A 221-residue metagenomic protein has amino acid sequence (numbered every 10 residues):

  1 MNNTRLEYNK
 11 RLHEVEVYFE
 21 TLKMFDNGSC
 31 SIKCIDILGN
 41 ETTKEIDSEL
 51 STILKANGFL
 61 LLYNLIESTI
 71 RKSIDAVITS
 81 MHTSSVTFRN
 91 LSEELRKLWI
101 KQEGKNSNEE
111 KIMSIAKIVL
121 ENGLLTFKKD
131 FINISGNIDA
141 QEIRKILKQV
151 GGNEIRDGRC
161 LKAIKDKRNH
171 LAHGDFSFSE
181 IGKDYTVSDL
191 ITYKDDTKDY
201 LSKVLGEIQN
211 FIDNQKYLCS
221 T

Functional and structural regions predicted by a protein language model:
M1-L60, N90: Charged alpha-helical initiation segments
M1-T4, Y8-R11, E67, S84 (+6 more regions): Intrinsic-disorder-associated interaction segments
N3-G28, G152-T221: Polyanionic, low-complexity intrinsically disordered segments
K33-T42, M81-I100, D189-T197, K216-T221: Charge-rich, acidic-biased intrinsically disordered regions
D36-K44, S48-T52, D139-E142, Q149 (+3 more regions): A generic structural signal for ordered alpha-helices
E45, L61-L62, I66-D157, L161: Helix-loop junctions and short alpha-helical segments
